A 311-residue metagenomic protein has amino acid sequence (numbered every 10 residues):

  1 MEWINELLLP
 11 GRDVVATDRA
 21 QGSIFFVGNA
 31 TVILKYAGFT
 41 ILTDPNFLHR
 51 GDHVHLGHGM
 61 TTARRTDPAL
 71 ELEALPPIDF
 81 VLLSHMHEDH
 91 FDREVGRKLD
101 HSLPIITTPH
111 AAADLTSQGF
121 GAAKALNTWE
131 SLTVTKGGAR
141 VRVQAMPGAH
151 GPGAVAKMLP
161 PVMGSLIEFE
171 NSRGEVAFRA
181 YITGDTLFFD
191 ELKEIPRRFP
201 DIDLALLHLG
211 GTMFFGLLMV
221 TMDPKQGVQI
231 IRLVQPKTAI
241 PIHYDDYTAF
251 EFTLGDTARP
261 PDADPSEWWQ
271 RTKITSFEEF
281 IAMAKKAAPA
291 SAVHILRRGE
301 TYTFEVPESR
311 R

Functional and structural regions predicted by a protein language model:
E2-R19, T107-F178, E278-E308: Metallo-beta-lactamase
L9-A16, Y36-L82, R93-K98, G151-K157 (+1 more regions): Pre-active-site segment of Zn-dependent metallo-hydrolases
S23-F26, T40-D44, V141-G148, R179-D185: Active-site-proximal beta-strand elements of phosphoester/diester hydrolases
R50, M86-F91, A112-L115, T128-T133 (+5 more regions): Active-site environment of divalent metal-dependent phosphoester hydrolases
I78-D89, A239: Metallo-beta-lactamase
E94, H150-V234: Active-site-proximal loop/helix segments of hydrolase catalytic cores
S102-H110, T238-I242: Short internal beta-strands
G119-G137, P196-D201, F215, P224-R311: Binuclear metal-ion centers of metallo-dependent hydrolases, dominated by the metallo-beta-lactamase
